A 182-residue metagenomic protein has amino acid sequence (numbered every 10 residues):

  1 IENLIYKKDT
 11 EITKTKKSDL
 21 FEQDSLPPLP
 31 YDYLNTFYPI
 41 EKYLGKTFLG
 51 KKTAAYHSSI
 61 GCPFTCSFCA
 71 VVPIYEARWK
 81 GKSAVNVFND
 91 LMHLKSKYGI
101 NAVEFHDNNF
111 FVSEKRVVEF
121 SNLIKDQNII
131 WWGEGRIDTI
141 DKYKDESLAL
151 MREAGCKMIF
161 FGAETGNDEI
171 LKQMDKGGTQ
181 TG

Functional and structural regions predicted by a protein language model:
I1, E22, P30, R136-D138: Short, solvent-exposed coil/turn linker segments
I1-Q23: Glycine-rich beta-alpha loop elements in corrinoid/cobalamin-binding modules across cobalamin-dependent enzymes
Y6, P27-P28, F48: Polar low-complexity intrinsically disordered regions enriched in Ser/Thr and small residues
K16, P27, H106: Residue-level detector of conserved, well-ordered beta-strand and adjacent loop positions that form binding/recognition
L20-T36: Conserved ATP/PPi-binding loop(s) of AMP-dependent carboxylate-activating enzymes
D32-G182: Radical SAM [4Fe-4S] cluster-binding motif and immediate context
